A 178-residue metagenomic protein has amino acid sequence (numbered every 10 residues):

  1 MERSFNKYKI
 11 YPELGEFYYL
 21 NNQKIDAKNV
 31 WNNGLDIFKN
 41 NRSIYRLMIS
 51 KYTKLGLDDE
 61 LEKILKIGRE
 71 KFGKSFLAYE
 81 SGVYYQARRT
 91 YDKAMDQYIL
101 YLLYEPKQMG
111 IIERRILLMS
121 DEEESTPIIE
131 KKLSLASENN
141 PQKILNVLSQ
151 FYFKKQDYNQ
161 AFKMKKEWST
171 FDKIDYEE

Functional and structural regions predicted by a protein language model:
M1-K9, E13-L14, L20-S43, T53-L57 (+1 more regions): Long amphipathic alpha-helical scaffold regions
M1-N6, N32-N40, L65-K74, I99-P106 (+2 more regions): Solenoid-like repeat scaffolds
K9, S43, F76, K93 (+3 more regions): Start-of-helix register in tetratricopeptide repeats
L14, L47-K51, E80-S81, I111-I116 (+2 more regions): Structural register within alpha-helical repeat arrays
Y18, Y52, Y85, I116-S120 (+1 more regions): Residue at a conserved register position within TPR or TPR-like alpha-solenoid repeats
